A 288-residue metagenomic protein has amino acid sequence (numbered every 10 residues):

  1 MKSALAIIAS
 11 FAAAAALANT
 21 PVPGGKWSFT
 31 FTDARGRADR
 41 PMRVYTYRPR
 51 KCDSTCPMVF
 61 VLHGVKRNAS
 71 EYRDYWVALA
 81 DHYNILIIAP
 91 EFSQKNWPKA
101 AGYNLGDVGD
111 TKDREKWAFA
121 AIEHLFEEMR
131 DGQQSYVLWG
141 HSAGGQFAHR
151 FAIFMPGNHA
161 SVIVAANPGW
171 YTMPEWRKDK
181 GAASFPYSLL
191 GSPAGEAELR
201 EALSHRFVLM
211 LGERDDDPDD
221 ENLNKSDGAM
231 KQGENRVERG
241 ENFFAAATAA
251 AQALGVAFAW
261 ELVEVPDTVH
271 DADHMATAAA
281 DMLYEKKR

Functional and structural regions predicted by a protein language model:
I8-A18: Hydrophobic h-region of N-terminal signal peptides that target proteins for export in Gram-negative bacteria
A16-M58, S70-E71, H82, D110 (+10 more regions): A domain-start/cap signature at the N-terminus of enzymes
C52-C56, V61-W97, M173: Short substrate-entry loop that stabilizes the transition state in hydrolases
F60-L62, A166, L211, V265: Alpha/beta-hydrolase
S93-K116, N222-L223: Cap/lid segment of the alpha/beta-hydrolase catalytic domain
V108-D131, Y136: Alpha/beta-hydrolase active-site loop
V162-A249: The feature captures the conserved acid-bearing segment of alpha/beta-hydrolase catalytic domains
N224, E241-R288: C-terminal catalytic histidine-bearing segment of alpha/beta-hydrolase fold enzymes
